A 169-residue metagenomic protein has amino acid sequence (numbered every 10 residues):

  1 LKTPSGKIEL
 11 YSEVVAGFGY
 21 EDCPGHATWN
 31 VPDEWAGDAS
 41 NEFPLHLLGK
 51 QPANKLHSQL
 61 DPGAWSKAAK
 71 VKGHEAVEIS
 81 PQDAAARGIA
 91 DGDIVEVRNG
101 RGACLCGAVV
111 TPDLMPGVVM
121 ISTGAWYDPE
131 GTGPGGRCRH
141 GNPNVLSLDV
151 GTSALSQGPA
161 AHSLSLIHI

Functional and structural regions predicted by a protein language model:
L1-W65: Long, low-complexity segments enriched in small/aliphatic residues
T3, I167-H168: Extended hydrophobic/Leu-rich segments
G63-E78, Q82-I167: Long, contiguous, secondary-structure-rich segments that constitute the structural scaffold of globular domains
